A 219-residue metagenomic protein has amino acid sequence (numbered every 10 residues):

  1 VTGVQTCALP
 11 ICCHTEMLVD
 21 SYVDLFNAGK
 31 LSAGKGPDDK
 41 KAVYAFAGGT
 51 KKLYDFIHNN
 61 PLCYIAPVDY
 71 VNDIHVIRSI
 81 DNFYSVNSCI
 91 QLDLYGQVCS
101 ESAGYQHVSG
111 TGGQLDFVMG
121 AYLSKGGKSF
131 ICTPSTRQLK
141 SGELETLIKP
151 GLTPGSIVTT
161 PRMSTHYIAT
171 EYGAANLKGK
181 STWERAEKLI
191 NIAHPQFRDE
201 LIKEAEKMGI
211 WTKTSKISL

Functional and structural regions predicted by a protein language model:
T2-L9: Short, small-residue-biased leader/transition segments that mark boundaries at the very start of proteins
P10-H14, K41-G49, S109-G110, A121 (+4 more regions): Catalytic cores of large soluble enzymes that bind and process phosphate-bearing ligands
P10-V19, A28, I74, P154 (+2 more regions): C-terminal catalytic "cap/lid" subdomain
T15-H107, G113-L115: A glycine- and small/hydrophobic-rich beta-loop-beta segment that serves as a flexible "lid/hinge" or phosphate-binding
L25-S32, N60, S124, I192 (+3 more regions): Change "in soluble alpha/beta enzymes" to "in soluble alpha/beta proteins
N82-A169, A175, E184: C-terminal catalytic subdomain
R162-L219: Extended hydrophobic packing segments that form well-structured cores
